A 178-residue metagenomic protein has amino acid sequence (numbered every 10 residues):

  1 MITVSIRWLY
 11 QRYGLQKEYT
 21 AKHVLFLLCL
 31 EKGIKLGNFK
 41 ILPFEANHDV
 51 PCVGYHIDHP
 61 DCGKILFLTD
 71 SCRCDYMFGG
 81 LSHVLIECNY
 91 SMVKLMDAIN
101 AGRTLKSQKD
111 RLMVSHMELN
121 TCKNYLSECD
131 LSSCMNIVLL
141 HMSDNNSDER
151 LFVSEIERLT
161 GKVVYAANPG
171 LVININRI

Functional and structural regions predicted by a protein language model:
M1-G33: Active-site HxH/HxHxD metal-binding segment of metal-dependent hydrolases
M1-S5, Q11, L66-D70, L85-E87 (+2 more regions): Active-site neighborhood of phospho(di)ester-bond hydrolases with catalytic His/Asp-centered motifs
R7-Y10, K32, D49-P51, R73-Y76 (+2 more regions): Active-site environment of divalent metal-dependent phosphoester hydrolases
Y13, E18-Y19, D58, F67-L81 (+2 more regions): Alpha-helix C-terminal capping segments
K17-F26, L36-F39, S133, T160-K162: A short helix-to-beta-strand connector/capping loop
L25-C29, V163-V172: Beta-strand->loop->alpha-helix junctions that form or flank phosphate-binding loops in nucleotide-handling enzymes
L28-H83, I173-I178: Core dinuclear metal-dependent hydrolase active-site scaffold
G79-P169: Cap/insert and terminal regions of metallo-dependent hydrolase folds
